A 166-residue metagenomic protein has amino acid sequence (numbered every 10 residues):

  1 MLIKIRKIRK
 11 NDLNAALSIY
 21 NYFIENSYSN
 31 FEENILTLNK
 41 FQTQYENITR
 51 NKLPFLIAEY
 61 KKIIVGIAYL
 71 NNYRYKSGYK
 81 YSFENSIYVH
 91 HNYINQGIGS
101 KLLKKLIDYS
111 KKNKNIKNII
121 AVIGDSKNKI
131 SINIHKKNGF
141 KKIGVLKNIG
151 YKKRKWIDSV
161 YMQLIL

Functional and structural regions predicted by a protein language model:
L2-A16: A short beta-loop-alpha structural element at the N-terminal edge of CoA-dependent acyl/N-acetyltransferase catalytic
L17, N21-Q44: Conserved GNAT-fold acetyl-CoA-binding loop/helix
L36-N92, L103-K104, Y109, I165: Acetyl-CoA-dependent GNAT
I94, I120-I132: Conserved beta-strand-loop-alpha-helix junction that forms the acyl-donor binding cleft
N95-S110, N133-K137: Conserved acetyl-CoA-binding loop-helix of GNAT-fold acetyltransferases
S110-I123: Conserved GNAT acetyl-CoA-binding A-motif
V122-I123, K136-D158: Conserved catalytic-core motifs of GNAT/GCN5-like acyltransferases
